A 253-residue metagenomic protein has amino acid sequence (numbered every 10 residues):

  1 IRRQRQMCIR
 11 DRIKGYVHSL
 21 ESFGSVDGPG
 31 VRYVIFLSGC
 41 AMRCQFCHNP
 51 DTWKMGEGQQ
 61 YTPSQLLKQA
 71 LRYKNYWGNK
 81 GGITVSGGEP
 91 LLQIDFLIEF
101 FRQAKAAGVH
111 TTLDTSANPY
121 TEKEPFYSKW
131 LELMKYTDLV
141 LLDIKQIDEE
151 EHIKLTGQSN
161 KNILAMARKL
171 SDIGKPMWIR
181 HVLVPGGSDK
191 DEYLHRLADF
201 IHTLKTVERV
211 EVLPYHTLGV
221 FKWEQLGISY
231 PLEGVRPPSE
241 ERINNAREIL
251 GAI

Functional and structural regions predicted by a protein language model:
I1-I9: Single conserved hydrophobic/aromatic residue that forms the stacking wall/gate of nucleotide- or nucleobase-binding
I13, S19-Y61: Canonical Radical SAM [4Fe-4S] cluster-binding loop centered on the CxxxCxxC motif and its immediate flanking residues
D51-M55, I153-S159, G227-V235: Short glycine-enriched, charge-decorated loop/helix-capping segments at active-site entrances that position
Q60, G157-N160, P237-E240: Short, conserved loop/turn and helix-capping segments at secondary-structure boundaries that abut family-defining
L67, L71-N75, N79-G82, L91-L218 (+1 more regions): Conserved AdoMet/S-adenosylmethionine-binding subsite of the radical SAM
T84-S86: Short glycine-rich or small-residue beta-strand-to-loop segments that form or flank ligand, phosphate, metal/Fe-S
E224-E248: A structural motif corresponding to the C-terminal lobe/cap of the Radical SAM core domain
I249-I253: C-terminal alpha-helix
